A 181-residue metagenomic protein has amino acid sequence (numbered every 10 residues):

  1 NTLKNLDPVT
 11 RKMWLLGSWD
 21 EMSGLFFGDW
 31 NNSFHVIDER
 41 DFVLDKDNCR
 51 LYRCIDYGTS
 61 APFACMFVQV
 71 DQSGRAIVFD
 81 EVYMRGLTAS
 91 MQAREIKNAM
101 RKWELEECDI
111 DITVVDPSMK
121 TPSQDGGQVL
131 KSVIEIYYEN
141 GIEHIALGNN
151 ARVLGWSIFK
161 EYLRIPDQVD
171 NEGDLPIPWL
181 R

Functional and structural regions predicted by a protein language model:
N1-I55: ATPase catalytic-site recognition across NTP-hydrolyzing enzymes
D56-S60: A short acidic Gly-Thr/Ser loop motif
F63-V68: Short beta-strand scaffold segments in enzyme catalytic cores
Q69, G74-R181: Mg2+-dependent endonuclease catalytic cores in nucleic-acid-processing enzymes, primarily RNase H-like
